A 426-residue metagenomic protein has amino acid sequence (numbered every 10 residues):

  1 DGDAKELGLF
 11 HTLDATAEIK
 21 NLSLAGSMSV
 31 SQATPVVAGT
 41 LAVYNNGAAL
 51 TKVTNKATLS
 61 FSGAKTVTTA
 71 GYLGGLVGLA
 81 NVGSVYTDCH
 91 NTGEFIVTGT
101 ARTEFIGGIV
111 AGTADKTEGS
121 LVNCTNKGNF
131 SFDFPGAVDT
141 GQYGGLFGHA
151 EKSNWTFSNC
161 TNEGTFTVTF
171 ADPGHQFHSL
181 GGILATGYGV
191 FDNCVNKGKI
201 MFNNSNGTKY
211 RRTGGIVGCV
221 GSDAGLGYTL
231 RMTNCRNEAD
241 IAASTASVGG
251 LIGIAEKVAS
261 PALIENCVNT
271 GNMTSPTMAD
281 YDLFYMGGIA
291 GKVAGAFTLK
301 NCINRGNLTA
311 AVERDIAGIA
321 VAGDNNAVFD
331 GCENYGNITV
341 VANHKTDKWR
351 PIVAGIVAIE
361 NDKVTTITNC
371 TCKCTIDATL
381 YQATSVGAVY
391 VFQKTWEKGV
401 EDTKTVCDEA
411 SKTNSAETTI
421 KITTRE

Functional and structural regions predicted by a protein language model:
G2-D3: Conserved glycine(s) in the ABC-transporter nucleotide-binding domain "signature"
E6-E426: Surface-exposed loop/turn motifs in large extracellular/passenger domains
